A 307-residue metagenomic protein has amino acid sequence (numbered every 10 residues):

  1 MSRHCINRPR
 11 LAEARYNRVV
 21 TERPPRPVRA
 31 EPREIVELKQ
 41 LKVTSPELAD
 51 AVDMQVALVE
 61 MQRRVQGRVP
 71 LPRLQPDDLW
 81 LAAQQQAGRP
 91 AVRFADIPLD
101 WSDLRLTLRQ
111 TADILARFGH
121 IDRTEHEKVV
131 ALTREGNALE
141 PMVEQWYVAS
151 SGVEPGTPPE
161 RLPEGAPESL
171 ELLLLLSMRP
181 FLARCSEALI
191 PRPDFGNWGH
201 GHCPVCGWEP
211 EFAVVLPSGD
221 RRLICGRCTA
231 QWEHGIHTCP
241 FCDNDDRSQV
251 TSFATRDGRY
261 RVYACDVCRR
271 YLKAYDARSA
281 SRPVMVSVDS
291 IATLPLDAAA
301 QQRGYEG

Functional and structural regions predicted by a protein language model:
S2-R3, R8, E13-A14: Short, low-complexity intrinsically disordered segments enriched in A/P/G/S/L with frequent Arg, especially at protein
R8, R26, V69-L71, E154-P158 (+5 more regions): Intrinsic-disorder/low-complexity coil detector
L11-G88, V267-Y271, Y275-G307: Charged, low-complexity interaction segments
E31-I190: N-terminal alpha-helical interaction blocks
P46, G119-H126, S151-G152, D257-R259 (+1 more regions): Glycine-centered secondary-structure boundary/capping sites
P180, R184-A300: Cys/His-clustered metal-coordination modules, chiefly Zn-binding fingers
